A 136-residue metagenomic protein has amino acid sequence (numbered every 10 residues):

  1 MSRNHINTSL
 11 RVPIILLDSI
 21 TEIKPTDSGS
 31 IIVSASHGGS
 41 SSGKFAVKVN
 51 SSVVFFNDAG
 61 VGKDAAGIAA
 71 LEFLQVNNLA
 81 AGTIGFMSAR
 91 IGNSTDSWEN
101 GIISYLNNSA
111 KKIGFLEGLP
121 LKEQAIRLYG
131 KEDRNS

Functional and structural regions predicted by a protein language model:
M1-N135: Residues that scaffold, gate, or flank divalent-cation-dependent active/transport sites
